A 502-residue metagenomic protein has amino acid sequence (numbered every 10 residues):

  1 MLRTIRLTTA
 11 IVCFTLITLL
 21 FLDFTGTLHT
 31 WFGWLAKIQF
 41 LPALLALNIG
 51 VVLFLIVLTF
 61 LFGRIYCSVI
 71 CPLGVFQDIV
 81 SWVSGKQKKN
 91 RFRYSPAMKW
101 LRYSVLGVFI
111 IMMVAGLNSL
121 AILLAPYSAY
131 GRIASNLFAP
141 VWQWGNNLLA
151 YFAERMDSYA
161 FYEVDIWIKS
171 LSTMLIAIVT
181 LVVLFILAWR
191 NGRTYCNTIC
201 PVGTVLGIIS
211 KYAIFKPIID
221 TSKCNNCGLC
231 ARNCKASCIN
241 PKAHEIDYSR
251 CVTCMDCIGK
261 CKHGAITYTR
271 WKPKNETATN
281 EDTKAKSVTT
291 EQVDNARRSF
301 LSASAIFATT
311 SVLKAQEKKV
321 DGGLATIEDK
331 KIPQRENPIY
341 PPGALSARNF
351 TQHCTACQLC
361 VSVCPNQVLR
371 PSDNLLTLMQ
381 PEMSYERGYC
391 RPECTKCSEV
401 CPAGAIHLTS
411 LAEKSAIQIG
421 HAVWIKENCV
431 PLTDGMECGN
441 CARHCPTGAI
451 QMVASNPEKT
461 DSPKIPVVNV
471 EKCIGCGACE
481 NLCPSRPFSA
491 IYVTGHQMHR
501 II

Functional and structural regions predicted by a protein language model:
M1-H244, S249-R250, D256-I502: Non-ligating segments of multi-cofactor redox enzymes
